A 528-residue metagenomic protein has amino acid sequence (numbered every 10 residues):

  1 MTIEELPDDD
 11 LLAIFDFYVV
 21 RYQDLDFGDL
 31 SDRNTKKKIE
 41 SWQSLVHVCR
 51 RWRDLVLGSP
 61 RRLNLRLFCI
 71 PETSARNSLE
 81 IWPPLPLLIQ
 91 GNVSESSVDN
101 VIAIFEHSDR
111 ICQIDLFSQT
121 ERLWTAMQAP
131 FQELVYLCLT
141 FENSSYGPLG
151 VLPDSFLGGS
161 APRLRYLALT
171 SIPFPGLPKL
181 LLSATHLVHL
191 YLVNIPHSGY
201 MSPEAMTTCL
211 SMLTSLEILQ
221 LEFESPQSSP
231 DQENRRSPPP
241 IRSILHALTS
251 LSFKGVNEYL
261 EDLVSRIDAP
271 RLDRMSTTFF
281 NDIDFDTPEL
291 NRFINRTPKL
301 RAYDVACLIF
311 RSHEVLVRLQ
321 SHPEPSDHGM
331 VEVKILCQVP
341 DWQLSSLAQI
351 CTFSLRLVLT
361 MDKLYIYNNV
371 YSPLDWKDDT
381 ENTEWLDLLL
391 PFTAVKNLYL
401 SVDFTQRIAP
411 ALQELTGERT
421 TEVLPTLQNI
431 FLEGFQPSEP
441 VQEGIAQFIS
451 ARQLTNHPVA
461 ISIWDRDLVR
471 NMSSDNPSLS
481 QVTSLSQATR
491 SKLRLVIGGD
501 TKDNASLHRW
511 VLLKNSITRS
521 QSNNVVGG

Functional and structural regions predicted by a protein language model:
M1-G528: Leucine-rich repeat
